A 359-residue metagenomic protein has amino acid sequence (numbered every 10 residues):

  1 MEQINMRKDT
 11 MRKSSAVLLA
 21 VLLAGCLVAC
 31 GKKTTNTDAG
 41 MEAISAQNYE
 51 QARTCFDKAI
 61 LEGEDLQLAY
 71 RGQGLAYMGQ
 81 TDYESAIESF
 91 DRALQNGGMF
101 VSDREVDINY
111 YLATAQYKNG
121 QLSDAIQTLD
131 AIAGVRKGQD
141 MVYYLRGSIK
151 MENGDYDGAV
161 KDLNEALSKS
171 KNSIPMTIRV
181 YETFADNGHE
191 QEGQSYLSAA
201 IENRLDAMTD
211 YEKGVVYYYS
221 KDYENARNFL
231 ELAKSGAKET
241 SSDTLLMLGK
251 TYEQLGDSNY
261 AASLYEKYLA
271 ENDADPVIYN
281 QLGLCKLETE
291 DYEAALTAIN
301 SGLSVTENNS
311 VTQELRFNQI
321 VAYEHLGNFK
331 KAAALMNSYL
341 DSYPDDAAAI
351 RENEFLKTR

Functional and structural regions predicted by a protein language model:
C26-A29: C-terminal motif of bacterial Sec signal peptides marking the signal peptidase cleavage site
T34-T35, L68, S102-D103, D107 (+7 more regions): Start-of-helix register in tetratricopeptide repeats
S45-A46, G79, K118, E152-N153 (+6 more regions): Register position in tetratricopeptide repeats
K58-A59, R92-A93, A131-I132, E165-A166 (+5 more regions): Canonical positions in the second alpha-helix
G72, R104-Y111, L145, R179 (+5 more regions): Canonical tetratricopeptide repeat
